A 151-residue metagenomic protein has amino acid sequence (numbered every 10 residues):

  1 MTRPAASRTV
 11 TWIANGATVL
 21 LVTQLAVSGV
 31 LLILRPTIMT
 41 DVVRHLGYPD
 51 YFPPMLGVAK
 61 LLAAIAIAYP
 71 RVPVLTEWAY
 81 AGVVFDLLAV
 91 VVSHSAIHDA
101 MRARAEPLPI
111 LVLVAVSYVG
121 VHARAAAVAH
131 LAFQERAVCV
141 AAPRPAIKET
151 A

Functional and structural regions predicted by a protein language model:
M1-A151: Membrane-interface extramembranous regions
